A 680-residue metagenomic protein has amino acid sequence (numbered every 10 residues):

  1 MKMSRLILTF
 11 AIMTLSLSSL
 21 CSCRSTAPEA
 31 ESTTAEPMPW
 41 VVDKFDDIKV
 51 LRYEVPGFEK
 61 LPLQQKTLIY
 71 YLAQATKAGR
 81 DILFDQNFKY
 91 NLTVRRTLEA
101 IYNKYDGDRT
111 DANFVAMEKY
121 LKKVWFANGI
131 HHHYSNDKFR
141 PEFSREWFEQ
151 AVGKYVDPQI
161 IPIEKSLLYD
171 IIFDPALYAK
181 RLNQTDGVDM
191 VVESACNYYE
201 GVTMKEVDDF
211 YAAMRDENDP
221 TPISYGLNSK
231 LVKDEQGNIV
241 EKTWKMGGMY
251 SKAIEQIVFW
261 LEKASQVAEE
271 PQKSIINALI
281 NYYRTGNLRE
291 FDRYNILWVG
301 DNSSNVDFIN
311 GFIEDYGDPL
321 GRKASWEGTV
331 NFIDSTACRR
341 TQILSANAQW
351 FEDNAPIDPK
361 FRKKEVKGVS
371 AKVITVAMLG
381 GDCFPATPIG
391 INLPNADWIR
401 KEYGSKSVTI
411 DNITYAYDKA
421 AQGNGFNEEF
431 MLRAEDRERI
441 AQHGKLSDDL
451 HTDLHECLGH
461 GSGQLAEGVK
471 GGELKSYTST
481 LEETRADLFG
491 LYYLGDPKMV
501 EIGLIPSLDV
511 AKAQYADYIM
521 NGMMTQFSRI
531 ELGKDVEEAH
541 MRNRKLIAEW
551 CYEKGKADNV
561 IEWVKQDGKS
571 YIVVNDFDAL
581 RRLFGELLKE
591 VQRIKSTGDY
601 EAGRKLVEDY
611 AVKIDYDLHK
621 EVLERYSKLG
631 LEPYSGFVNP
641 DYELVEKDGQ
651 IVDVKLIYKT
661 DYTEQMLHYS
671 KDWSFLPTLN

Functional and structural regions predicted by a protein language model:
S18-S22: C-terminal motif of bacterial Sec signal peptides marking the signal peptidase cleavage site
T33-T97: N-terminal-proximal low-complexity accessory segments that begin disordered and transition into the first
P62, E269, S479-D496: An active-site-proximal "capping" alpha-helix that borders the catalytic cofactor pocket
L121-K233, I239-R437, G444: Contiguous, non-catalytic segments that form substrate-binding/exosite surfaces or channel walls
C457-V469, Y493, P497: Catalytic Zn2+-binding segment of zinc metalloproteases
G463-T484: Post-HEXXH active-site segment of zinc metalloproteases
L491-T597: Long, well-structured alpha-helical subdomains associated with metal-dependent extracellular/ecto-lumenal hydrolases
D576, L580-N680: Extended, compositionally biased alpha-helical segments that mediate assembly or anchoring
